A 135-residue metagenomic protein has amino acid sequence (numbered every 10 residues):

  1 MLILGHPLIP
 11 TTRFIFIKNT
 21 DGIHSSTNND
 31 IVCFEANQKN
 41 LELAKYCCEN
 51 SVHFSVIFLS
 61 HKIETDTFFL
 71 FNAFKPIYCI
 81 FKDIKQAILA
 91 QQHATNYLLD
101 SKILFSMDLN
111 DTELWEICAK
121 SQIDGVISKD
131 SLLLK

Functional and structural regions predicted by a protein language model:
M1-T65, L70-F74: Conserved N-terminal beta1-alpha1 strand-loop-helix module at the mouth
P7, N19-T20, A36, V56-E64 (+3 more regions): Glycine-rich beta-to-alpha transition loops that act as phosphate-gripper elements at the mouths of alpha/beta enzyme
N28-I31, C48-S55, F69-Y78, H93-F105 (+1 more regions): Glycine-enriched alpha-helix->loop->beta-strand junction motifs that scaffold or abut catalytic
Q38-K45, E49, K82, T112 (+2 more regions): Polar/charged alpha-helical tracts
K39, K85-Q86, L132-L133: Alpha-helix capping/helix-boundary segments
E64-N72, K85-Q92, N110-D124: Catalytic cores of alpha/beta
A119, S131-K135: C-terminal helical cap(s) of enzyme catalytic domains, especially alpha/beta-barrels
